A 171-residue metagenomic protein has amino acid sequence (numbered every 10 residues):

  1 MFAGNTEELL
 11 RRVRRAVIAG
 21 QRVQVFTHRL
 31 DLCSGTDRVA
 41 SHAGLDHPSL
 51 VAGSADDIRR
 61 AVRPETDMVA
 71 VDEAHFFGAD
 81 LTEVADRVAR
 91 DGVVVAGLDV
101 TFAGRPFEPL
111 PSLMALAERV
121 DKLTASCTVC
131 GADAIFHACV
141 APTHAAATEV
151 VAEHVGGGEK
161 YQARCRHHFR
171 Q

Functional and structural regions predicted by a protein language model:
M1-N5, A70-F77: Short, glycine-rich nucleotide/cofactor-binding loops
M1-P64, T101-S112, A125, A145-R170: Conserved P-loop
L9, D72, A117: Residue-level signature of catalytic and energy-coupling elements of molecular machines, predominantly ATP/GTP-dependent
V13, A85, A117: Class I S-adenosylmethionine-dependent transferase superfamily signal
R22, E65-M68, R90-L98: Loop/turn-to-beta-strand initiation segments
E73-A85, V100-F107: Conserved ATPase-coupling elements of RecA-like P-loop NTPase cores
F76, T82-A96, V155-Q171: ATP-hydrolysis module of ASCE/P-loop NTPase motor domains, specifically the Walker B Asp-Glu catalytic pair
V93-S126, D133-A146: ASCE P-loop NTPase helicase motor core
